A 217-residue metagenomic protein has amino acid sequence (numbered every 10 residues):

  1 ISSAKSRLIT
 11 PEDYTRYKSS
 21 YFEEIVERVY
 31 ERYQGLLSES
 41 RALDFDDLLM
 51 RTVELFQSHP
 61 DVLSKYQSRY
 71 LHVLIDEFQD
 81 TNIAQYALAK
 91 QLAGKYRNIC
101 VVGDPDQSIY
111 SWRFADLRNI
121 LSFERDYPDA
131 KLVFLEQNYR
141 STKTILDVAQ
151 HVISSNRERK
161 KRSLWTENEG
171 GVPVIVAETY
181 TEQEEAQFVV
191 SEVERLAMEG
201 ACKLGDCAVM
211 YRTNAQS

Functional and structural regions predicted by a protein language model:
I1, K18-S122, L135-S141: Conserved helicase NTPase motor core
I1-R7, A215: Core structural elements
S3, E54, G94, H151 (+1 more regions): Residues within well-ordered alpha-helical secondary structure of globular protein domains
K5, S19, W112-R113, A149-I153: A short secondary-structure junction motif
K5-L8, H59, N156, G200: A general structural signal marking secondary-structure boundaries and capping sites
P11-K18, M210: C-terminal helical "lid" subdomain and adjoining coupling/linker elements of P-loop NTPases
E124-D126: ASCE P-loop NTPase helicase motor core
P128-K131, E136-S217: Helicase P-loop NTPase motor core
